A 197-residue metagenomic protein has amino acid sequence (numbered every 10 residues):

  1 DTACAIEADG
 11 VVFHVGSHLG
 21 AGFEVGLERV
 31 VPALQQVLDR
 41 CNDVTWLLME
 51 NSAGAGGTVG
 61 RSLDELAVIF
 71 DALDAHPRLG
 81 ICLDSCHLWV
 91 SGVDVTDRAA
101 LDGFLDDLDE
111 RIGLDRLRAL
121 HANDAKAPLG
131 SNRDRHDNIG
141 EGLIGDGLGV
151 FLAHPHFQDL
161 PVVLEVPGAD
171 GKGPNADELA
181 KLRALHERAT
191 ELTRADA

Functional and structural regions predicted by a protein language model:
D1-G80: Active-site acidic/histidine proton-transfer and metal-coordination neighborhood in alpha/beta enzyme cores
D9-V12, V44-L48, R78-C82, R116-H121 (+2 more regions): Structural preference for beta-strand elements that scaffold enzyme active sites
V15-L19, N51-A55, S85-W89, D124-K126 (+1 more regions): Active-site-proximal loop/turn and secondary-structure-junction residues that shape catalytic pockets, frequently
D39-T45, L73-R78, R111-L114, P155-F157 (+1 more regions): Short helix-capping segments at alpha-helix termini
V59-A67, W89-D159, P167, G173-A176: Gly/Pro-rich active-site loop or hairpin
K172-L192: C-terminal helical cap(s) of enzyme catalytic domains, especially alpha/beta-barrels
